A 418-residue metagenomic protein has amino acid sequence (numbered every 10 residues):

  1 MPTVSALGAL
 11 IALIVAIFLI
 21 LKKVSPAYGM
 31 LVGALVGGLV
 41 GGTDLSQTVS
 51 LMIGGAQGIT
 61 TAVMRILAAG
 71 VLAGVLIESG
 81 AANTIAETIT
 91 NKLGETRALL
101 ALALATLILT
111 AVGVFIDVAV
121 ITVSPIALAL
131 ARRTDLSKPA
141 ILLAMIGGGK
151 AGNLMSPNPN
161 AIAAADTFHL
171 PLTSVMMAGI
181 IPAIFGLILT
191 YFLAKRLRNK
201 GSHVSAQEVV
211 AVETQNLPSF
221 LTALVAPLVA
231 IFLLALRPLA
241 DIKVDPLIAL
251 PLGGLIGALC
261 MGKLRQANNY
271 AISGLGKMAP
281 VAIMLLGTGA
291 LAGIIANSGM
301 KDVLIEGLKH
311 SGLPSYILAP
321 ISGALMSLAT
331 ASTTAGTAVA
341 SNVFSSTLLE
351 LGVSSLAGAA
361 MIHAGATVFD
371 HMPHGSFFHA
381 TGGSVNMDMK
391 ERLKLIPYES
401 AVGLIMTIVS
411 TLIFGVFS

Functional and structural regions predicted by a protein language model:
M1-V4, L21, L51-A62, H169-I181 (+4 more regions): Interfacial loop-to-helix junctions that mark the boundaries of transmembrane helices in multi-pass membrane
P2-A6, Q57-A62, I89-L104, R133-I141 (+5 more regions): Membrane-interfacial loop-to-helix junctions in multi-pass transporters
P2-A9, L13, V36, V40-G41 (+2 more regions): Long, contiguous bundles of hydrophobic transmembrane helices that form the permeation core of multi-pass
K22-P26, T60-A62, A73-N83, T110-T122 (+4 more regions): Short helix-coil transition sites and intra-membrane helix breaks within transmembrane domains of multi-pass
Y28-L31, Q47-N83, L100, I108 (+7 more regions): Core transmembrane alpha-helical segments of multi-pass membrane transporters/permeases
L67-A69, K92-I126, L286, S311-V353 (+1 more regions): Hydrophobic alpha-helical transmembrane segments of multi-pass integral membrane proteins, predominantly secondary
V71, T84-E87, D117-L130, N158-F168 (+2 more regions): Re-entrant/interfacial helical elements at transmembrane boundaries that shape and gate the permeation pathway
L128-L221, S354, F377-S418: Membrane-core helix-loop-helix motifs of multi-pass transport proteins
